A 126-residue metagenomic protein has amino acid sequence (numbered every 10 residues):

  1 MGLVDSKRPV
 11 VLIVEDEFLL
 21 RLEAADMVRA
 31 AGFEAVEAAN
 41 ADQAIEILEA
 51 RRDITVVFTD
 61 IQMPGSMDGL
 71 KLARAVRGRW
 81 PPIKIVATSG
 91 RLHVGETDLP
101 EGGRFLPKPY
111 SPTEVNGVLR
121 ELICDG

Functional and structural regions predicted by a protein language model:
M1-L12, F18-L19, Q43, G78 (+3 more regions): Non-catalytic signal-transmission and effector/linker regions of two-component phosphorelay proteins
V10, E34, D53-T55, K84: Structural signature of beta-strand start/N-cap positions in the alpha/beta core of ABC transporter nucleotide-binding
E17-V36: Two-component/phosphorelay signaling modules centered on CheY-like receiver
E37-V56: Acidic, metal-coordinating helix/loop segments flanking the phosphotransfer/catalytic sites of two-component signaling
N40, G65-L72: Acidic catalytic/metal-coordinating carboxylates
E49-R52, A75-P82, D98: Conserved phosphotransfer cores of two-component systems
D60-I61: Active-site residues of response regulator receiver
V86-S89: Hydrophobic/aromatic residues positioned on beta-strands within the core alpha/beta folds
